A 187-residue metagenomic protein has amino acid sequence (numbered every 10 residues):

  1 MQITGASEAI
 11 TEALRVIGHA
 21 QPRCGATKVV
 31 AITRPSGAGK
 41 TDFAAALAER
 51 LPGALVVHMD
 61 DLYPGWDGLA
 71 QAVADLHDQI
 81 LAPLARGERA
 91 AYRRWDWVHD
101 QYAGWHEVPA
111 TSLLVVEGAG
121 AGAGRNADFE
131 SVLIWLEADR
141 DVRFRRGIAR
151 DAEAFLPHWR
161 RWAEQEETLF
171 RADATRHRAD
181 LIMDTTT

Functional and structural regions predicted by a protein language model:
M1-V29: Extreme N-terminal, non-catalytic leader segments that precede Walker-type/kinase nucleotide-binding cores
R34: The Walker A (P-loop) glycine that initiates the GxxxxGKT/S ATP-binding motif of P-loop NTPases
G37: Walker A (P-loop) phosphate-binding loop of P-loop NTPases
K40: Conserved lysine of the Walker
F43: Hydrophobic positions on the alpha1 helix immediately C-terminal to the Walker A/P-loop
L55-L114: Conserved nucleotide-sensing/catalytic segment adjacent to the nucleotide-binding pocket in NTP-handling enzymes
Q101, W105, A152-T187: Small-molecule kinase domains that catalyze NTP-dependent phosphoryl transfer to phosphate-bearing small molecules
G104-R150: ATP-dependent NMP and nucleoside kinases share a basic, alpha-helical "lid"
